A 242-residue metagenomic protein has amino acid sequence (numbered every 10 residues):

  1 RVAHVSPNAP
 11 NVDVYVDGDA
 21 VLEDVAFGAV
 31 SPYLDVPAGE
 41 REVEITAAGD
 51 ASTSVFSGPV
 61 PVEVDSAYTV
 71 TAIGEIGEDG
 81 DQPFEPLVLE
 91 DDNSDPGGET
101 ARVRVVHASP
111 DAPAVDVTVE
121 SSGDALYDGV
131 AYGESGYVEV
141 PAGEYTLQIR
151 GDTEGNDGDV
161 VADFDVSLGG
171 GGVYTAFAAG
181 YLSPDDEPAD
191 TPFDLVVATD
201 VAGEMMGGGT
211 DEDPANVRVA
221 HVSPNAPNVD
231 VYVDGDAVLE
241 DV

Functional and structural regions predicted by a protein language model:
R1-V242: Intrinsically disordered, low-complexity polar regions and short flexible loop motifs
